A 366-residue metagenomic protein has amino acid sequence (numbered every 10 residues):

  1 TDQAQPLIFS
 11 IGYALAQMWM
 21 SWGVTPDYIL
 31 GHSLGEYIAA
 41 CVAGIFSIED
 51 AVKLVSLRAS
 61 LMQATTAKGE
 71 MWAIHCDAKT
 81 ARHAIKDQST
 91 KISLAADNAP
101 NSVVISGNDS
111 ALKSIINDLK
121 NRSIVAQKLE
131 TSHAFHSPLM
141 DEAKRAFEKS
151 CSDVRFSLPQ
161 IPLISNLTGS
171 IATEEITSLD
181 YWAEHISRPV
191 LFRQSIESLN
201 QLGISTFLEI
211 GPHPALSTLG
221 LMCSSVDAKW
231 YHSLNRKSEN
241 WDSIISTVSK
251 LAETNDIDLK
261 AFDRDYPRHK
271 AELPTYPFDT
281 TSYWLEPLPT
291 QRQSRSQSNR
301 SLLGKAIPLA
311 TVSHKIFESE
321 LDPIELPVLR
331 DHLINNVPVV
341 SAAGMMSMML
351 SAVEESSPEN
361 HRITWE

Functional and structural regions predicted by a protein language model:
T1-A4, K91-S93, N98, T168 (+3 more regions): Acyltransferase loading domain of fatty acid and polyketide assembly lines
T1-A4, S205, S233, H269-K270 (+1 more regions): A short glycine/serine-rich beta->alpha loop
T1-I210, P214-L216, T254: Acyltransferase
L7-I29, I74-H75, A183-S298: Flexible, low-complexity segments
F46, L119, G220-D227, V353-S357: Active-site catalytic pocket residues across diverse enzymes, especially alpha/beta-hydrolases
S56-K68, S233-S243, N299-L302, W365-E366: Short, conserved aromatic-histidine micro-motifs
A64-W72, A78-T80, S102-N117, S249 (+6 more regions): Flexible catalytic loop/linker elements that gate and position reactive groups at enzyme active sites
A126, S132, C223, E272-E366: Acyl-thioester-processing domains in fatty-acid/polyketide/NRPS systems
